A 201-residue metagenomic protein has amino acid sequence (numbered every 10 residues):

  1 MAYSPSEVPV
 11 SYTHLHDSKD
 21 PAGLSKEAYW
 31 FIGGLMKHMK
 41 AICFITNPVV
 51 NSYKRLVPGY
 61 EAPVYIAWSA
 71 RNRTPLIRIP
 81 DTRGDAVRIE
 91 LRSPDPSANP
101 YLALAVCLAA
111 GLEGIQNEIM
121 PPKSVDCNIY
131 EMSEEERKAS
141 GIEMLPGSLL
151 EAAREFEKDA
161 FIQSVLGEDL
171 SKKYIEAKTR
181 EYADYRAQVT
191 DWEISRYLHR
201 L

Functional and structural regions predicted by a protein language model:
M1-V10: Histidine-centered divalent-metal-coordination microenvironment in nucleic-acid enzymes
Y12-H14: Conserved small/polar residues in nucleotide/adenosyl-binding loops
D17-K40: A short, structured beta-strand-centered segment in the mid-to-C-terminal lobe of catalytic cores from group-transfer
K19-E27, R92-P100, M144: Short alpha-helix boundary/capping segments
I32-C43, L108-L112, I119, E157-A160 (+1 more regions): Structural signal for hydrophobic packing residues in well-ordered secondary-structure cores of soluble enzyme domains
M39-K40, N47-A139: C-terminal catalytic subdomain
D126-L201: Acidic, glycine-enriched catalytic cores built around paired aspartates
